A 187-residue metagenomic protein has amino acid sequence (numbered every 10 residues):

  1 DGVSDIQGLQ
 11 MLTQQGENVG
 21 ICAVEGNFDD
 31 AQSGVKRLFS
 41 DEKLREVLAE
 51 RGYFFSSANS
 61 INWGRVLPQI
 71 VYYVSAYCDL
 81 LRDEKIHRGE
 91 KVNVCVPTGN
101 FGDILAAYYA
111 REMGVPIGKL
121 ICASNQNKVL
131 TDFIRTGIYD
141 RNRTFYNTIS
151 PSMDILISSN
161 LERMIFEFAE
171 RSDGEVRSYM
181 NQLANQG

Functional and structural regions predicted by a protein language model:
D1-G187: PLP-dependent amino-acid enzyme catalytic core
